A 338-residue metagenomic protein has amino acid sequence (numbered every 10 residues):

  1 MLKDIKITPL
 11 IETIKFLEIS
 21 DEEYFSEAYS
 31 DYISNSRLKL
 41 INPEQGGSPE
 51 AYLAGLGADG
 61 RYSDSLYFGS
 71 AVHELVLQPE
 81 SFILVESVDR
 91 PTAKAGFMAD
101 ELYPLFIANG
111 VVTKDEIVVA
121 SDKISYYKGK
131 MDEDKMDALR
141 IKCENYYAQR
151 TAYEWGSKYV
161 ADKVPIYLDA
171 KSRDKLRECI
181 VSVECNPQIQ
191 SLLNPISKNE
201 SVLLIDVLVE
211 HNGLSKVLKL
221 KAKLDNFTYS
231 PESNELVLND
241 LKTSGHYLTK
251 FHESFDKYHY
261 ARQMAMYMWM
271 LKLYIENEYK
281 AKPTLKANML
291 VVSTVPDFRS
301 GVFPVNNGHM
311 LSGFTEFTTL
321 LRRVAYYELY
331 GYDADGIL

Functional and structural regions predicted by a protein language model:
M1-K221: Metal-dependent nuclease catalytic cores that hydrolyze phosphodiester bonds in DNA/RNA, characterized by
L2-I5, G110-K114, S121-S125, M136 (+2 more regions): Metal-dependent nuclease catalytic regions and adjoining charged, substrate-binding loops involved in nucleic-acid end
V76-S81, T228, T243-H246, K272-E276: Hydrophobic/aromatic-lined pockets within catalytic cores
D206-E210, Y229, L290-V292: A generic structural motif
E210-V217, P231-E235, N277-P283: Short, solvent-exposed loop/turn segments that connect beta-strands within catalytic domains and beta-strand-rich
N212-L214, G245-Y258: Short helix/strand-bridging catalytic loops that position acidic/His residues to coordinate divalent metals and engage
K216-K223, S230, T243, T319 (+1 more regions): Glycosyltransferase-associated regions of secretory-pathway enzymes, highlighting luminal stem/catalytic domains
A222-F251: Conserved catalytic cores of phosphodiester-cleaving nucleases, focusing on short active-site segments
